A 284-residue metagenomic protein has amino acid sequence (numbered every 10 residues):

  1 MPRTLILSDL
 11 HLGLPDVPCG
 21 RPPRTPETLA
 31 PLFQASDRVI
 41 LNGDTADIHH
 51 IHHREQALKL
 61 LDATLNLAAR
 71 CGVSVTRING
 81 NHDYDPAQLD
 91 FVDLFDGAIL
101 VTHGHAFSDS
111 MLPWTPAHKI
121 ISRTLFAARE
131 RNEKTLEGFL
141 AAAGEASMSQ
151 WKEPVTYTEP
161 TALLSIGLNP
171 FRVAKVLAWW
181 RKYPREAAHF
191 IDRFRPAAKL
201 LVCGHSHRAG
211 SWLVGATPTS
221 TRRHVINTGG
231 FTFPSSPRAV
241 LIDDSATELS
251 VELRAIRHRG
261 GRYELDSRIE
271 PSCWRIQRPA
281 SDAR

Functional and structural regions predicted by a protein language model:
M1-R284: Extended recognition/assembly regions associated with phosphoester-bond processing machinery
